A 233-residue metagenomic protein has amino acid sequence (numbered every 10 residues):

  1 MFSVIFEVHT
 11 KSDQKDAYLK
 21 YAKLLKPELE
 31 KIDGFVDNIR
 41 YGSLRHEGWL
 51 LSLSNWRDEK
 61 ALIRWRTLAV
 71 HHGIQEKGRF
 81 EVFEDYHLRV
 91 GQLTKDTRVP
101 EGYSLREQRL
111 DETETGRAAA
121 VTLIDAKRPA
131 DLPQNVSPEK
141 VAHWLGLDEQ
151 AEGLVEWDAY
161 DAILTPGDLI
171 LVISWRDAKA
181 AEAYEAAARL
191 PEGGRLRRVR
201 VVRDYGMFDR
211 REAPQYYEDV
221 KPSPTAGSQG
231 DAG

Functional and structural regions predicted by a protein language model:
M1-L50, E59-R66, V82-G233: Short S/T/G/P-rich N-terminal loop/turn motif that feeds into the first structured element of a domain
N55: Sensory beta-strand/linker motifs that couple input domains to effectors
I74: Conserved short loop/helix modules at catalytic or binding sites in compact beta-alpha or helix-hairpin-helix contexts
K77-R79: A basic- and aromatic-enriched beta-loop-alpha substructure that forms the phosphate/nucleotide- and DNA/RNA-contacting
